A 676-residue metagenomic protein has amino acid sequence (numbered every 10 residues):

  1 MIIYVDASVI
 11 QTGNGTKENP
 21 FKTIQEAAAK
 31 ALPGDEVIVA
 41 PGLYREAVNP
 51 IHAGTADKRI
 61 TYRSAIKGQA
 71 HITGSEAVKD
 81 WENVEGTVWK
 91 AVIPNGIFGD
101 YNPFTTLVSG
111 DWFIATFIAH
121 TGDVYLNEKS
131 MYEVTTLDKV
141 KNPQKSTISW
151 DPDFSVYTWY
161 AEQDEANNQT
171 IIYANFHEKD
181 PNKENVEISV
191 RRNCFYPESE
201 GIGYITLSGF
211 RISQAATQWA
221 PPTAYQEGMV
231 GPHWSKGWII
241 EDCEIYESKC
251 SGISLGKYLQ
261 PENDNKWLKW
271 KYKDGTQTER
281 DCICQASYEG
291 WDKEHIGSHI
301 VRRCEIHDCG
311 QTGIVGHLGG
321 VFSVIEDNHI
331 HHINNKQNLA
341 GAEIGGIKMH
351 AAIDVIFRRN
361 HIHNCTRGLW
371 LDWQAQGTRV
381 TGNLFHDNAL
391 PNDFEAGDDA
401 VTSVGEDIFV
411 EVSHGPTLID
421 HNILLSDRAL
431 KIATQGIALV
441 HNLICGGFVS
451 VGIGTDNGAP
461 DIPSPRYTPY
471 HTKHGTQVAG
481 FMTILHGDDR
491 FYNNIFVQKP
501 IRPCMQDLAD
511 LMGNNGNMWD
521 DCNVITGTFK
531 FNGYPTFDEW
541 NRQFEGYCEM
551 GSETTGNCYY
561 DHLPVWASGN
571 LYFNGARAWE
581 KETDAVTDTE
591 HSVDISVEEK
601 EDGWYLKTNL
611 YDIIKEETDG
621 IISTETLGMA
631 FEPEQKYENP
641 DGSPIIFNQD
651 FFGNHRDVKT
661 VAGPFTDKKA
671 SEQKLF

Functional and structural regions predicted by a protein language model:
I2-W234, I239, E244-S254, Y258-W291 (+5 more regions): Extracellular polysaccharide-degrading/modifying enzymes targeting complex plant/algal/animal polysaccharides
A47, C194-Y196, E227-M229, S251-G252 (+13 more regions): Structural detector of coil-to-beta-strand junctions
R59, G341-A342: Short, flexible, glycine-rich and Lys/Arg-enriched loop motifs at helix boundaries that contact anionic partners
G203-A216, K236-C250, E262-A286, D292-T312 (+10 more regions): Right-handed parallel beta-helix
V401-T402, M550: Periodic small-residue-enriched repeat registers in elongated scaffold domains
V449-S450, N457: Small-residue helix/turn framework positions
P463-T472: Leucine-rich repeat domain C-terminal region
L675-F676: C-terminal accessory segments of extracellular proteins
